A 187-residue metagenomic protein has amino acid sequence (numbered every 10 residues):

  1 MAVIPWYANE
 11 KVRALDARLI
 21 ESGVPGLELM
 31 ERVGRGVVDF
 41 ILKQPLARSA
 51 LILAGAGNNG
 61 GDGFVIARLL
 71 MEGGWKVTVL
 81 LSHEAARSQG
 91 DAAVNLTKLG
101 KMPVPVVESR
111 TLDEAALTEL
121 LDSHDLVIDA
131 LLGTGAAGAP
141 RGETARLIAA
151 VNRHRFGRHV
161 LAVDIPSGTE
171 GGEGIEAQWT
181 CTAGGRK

Functional and structural regions predicted by a protein language model:
M1-R48: Positively charged, low-complexity intrinsically disordered leader regions
M1-Y7, L46-L53, N58-K187: Glycine-rich phosphate/dinucleotide-binding loop and adjoining beta-alpha-beta core of small-molecule
